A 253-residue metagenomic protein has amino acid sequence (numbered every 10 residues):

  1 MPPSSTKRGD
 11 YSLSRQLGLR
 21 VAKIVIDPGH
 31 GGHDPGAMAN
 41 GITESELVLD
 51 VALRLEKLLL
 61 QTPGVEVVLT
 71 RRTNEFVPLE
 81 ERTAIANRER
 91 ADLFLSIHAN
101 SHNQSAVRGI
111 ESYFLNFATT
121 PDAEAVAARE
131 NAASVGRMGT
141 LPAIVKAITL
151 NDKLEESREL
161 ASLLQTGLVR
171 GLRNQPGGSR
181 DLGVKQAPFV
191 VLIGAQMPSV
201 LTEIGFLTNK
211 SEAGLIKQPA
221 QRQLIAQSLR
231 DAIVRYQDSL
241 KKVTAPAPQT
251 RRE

Functional and structural regions predicted by a protein language model:
M1-E253: Catalytic-site microenvironment of enzymes that process N-acetyl-hexosamine-containing cell-wall polysaccharides
